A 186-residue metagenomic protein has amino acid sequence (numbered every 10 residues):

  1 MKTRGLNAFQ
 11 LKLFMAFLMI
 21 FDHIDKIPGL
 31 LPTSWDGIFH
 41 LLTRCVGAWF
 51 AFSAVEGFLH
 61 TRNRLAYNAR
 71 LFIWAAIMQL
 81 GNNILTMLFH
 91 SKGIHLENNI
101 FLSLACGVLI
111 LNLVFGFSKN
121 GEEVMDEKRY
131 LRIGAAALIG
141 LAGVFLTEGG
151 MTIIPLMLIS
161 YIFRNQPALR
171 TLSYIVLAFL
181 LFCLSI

Functional and structural regions predicted by a protein language model:
M1-I186: Alpha-helical transmembrane segments and their immediate juxtamembrane cytosolic regions
